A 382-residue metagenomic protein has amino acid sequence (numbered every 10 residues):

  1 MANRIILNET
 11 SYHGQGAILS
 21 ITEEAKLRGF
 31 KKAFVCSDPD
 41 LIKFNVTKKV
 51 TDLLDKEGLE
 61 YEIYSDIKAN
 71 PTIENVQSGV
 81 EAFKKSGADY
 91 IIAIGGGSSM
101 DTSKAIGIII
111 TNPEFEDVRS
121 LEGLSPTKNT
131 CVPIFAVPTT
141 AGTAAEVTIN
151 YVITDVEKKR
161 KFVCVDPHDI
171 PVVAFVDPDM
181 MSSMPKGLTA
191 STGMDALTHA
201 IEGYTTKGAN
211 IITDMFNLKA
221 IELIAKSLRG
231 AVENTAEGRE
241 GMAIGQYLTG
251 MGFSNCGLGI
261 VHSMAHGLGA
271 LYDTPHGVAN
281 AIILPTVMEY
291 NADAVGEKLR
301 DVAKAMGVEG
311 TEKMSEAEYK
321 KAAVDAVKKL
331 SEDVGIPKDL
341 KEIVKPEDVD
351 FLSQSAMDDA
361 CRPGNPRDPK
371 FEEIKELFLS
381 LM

Functional and structural regions predicted by a protein language model:
M1-Y64: An N-terminal, well-structured beta->alpha segment
I18-I21, K43-V46, I73-V76, S99-S103 (+3 more regions): Short glycine/serine/threonine-rich phosphate/pyrophosphate-binding segments that cradle anionic phosphate groups
I42-F115, R229-R239: N-terminal small/polar loop signature for handling phosphorylated ligands or for N-terminal nucleophile
E74-D179: Glycine/threonine-rich beta-strand-loop-alpha-helix active-site module that forms ligand/phosphate-binding
N150-C256: Carboxylate- and glycine-rich phosphate/diphosphate-binding segment that chelates Mg2+/Mn2+
G267-M306: Catalytic phosphate/nucleotide-handling subdomain of diverse soluble enzymes
L299, E309-M382: C-terminal charged capping/lid subdomain of soluble metabolic enzymes
